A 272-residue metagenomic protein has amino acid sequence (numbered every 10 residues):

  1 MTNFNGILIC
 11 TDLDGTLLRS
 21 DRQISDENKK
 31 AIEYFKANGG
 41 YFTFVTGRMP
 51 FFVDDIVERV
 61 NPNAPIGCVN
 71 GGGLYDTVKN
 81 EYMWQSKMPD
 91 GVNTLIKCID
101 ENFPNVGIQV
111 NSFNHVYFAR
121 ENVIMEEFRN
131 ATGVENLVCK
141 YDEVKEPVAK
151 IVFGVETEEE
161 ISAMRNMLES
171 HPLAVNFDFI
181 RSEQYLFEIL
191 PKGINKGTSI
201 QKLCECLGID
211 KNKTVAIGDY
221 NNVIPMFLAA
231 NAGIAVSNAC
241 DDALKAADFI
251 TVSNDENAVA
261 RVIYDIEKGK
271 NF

Functional and structural regions predicted by a protein language model:
M1-L13, L17: Extreme N-terminal segment that seeds HTH/winged-HTH DNA-binding domains in transcriptional regulators
N3-L8, S25, E188-F272: Mg2+-dependent phosphoryl-transfer enzymes with acidic/Ser/Thr/Gly-rich catalytic loops
L13, R48, G218-Y220: Active-site metal-binding loops of divalent metal-dependent hydrolases
Q23-I124: Active-site phosphate-binding/coordination module
V60-P62, N70, V78, V175 (+2 more regions): Short, structured coil segments at secondary-structure junctions
N63-V69, W84-S86, R129, G233-N238 (+1 more regions): Short hydrophobic/aromatic-enriched beta-strand-loop microsegments
N105-I217, N221-M226: Conserved acidic, metal-coordinating active-site core of Asp-based, Mg2+-dependent phosphoryl-transfer enzymes
